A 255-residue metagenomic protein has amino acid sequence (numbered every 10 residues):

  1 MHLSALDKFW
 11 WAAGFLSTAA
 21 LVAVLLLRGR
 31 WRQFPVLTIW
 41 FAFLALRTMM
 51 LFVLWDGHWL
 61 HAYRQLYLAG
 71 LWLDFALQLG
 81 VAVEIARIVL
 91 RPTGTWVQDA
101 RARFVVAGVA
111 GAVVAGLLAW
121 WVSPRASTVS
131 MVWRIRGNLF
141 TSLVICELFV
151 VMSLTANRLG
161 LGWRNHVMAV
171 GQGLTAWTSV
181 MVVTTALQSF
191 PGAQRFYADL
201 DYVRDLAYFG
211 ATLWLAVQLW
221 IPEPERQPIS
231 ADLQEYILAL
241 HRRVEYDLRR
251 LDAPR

Functional and structural regions predicted by a protein language model:
M1-L16: Hydrophobic transmembrane alpha-helical segments in integral membrane proteins
D7-K8, S127-M152, D201-R204: Extracellular-loop-to-transmembrane junctions of the mid-late helices
T18-L27, F52-W59, G70-F104, V113-A126 (+1 more regions): Internal transmembrane alpha-helix with an interfacial aromatic "cap," most often the third helix
G29-W40, R101-A102, R164-L174: Membrane-interfacial loop-to-transmembrane alpha-helix junctions, especially the N-terminal start
V36-L54, D74, L174-L187: Hydrophobic alpha-helical transmembrane segments of multi-pass membrane proteins
R47-L68, S189-F196: Helix-loop junctions on the outward
L73-G80, R101-V122, G137-M152, G171-V180 (+2 more regions): Alpha-helical transmembrane segments of multi-pass integral membrane proteins
V151-T155, L159-R255: C-terminal transmembrane-bundle signature of multipass membrane proteins, characterized by strong activation on
